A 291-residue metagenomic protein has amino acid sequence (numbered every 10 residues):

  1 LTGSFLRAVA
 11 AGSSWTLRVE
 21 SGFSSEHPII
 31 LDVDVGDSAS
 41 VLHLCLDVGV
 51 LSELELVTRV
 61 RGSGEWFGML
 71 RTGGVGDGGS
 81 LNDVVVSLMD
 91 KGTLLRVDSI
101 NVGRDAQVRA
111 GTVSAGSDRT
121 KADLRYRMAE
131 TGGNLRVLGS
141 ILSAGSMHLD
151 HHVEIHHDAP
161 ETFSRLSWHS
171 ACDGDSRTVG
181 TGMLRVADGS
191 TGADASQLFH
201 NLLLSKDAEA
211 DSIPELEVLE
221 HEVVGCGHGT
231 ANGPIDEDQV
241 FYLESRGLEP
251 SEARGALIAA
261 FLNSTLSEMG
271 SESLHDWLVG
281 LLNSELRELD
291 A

Functional and structural regions predicted by a protein language model:
T2-L248, L262, L266-A291: Conserved beta-strand/loop scaffold segments within soluble protein domains that form the structured core and edges
